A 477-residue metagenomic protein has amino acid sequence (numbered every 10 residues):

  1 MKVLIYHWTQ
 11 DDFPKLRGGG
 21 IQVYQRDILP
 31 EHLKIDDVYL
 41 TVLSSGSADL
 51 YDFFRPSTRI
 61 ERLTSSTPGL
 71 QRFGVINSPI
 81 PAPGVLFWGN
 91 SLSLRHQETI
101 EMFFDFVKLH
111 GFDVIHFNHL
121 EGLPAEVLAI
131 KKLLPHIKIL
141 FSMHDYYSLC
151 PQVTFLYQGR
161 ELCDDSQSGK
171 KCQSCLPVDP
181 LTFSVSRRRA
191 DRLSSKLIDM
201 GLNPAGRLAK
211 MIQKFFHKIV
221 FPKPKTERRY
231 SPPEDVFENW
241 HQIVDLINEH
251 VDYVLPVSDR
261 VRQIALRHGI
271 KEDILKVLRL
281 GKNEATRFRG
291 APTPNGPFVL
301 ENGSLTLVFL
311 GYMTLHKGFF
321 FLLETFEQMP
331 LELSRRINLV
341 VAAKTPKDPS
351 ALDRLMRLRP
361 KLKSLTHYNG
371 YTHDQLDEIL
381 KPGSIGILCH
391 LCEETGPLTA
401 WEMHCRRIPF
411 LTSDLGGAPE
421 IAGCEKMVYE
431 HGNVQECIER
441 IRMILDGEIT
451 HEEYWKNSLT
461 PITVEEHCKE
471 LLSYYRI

Functional and structural regions predicted by a protein language model:
M1-T64, K108-H110, P135-I137, E327 (+1 more regions): N-terminal subdomain of nucleotide-sugar transferases
V23, T314-Q328: A conserved mid-protein helix/loop that constitutes part of the nucleotide-sugar donor-binding site
V42-H110, V178-R188, K196-N203, K214: A conserved catalytic-core segment of Leloir-type glycosyltransferases
N338-L352: Glycosyltransferase donor-sugar binding loop
L352-Q375: Nucleotide-activated donor-binding/catalytic signature segment of Leloir-type glycosyltransferases, i.e., the conserved
K381-T395: Acidic donor-binding loop of glycosyltransferase active sites
I385, C405, P409-T412: Short hydrophobic beta-strand element within catalytic cores of glycosyltransferases and related nucleotide-activated
K426-Q435, M443-E448: Conserved acidic donor-binding segment of nucleotide-sugar-dependent glycosyltransferases
